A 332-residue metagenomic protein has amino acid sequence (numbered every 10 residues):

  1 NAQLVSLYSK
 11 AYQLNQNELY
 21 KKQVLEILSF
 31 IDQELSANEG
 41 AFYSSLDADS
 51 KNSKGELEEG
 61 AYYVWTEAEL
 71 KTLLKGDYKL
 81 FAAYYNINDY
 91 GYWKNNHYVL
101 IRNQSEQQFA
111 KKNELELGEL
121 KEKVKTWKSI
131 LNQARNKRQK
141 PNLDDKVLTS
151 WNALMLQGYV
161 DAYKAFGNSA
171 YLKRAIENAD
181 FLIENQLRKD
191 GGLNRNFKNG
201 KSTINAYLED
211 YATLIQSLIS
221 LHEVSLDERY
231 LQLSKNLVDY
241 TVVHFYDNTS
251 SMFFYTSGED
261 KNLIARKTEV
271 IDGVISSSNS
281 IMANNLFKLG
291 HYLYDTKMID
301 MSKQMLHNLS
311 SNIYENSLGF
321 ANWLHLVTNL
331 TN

Functional and structural regions predicted by a protein language model:
N1-N332: Glycan-recognition and catalytic cores of secretory/periplasmic carbohydrate-active enzymes
